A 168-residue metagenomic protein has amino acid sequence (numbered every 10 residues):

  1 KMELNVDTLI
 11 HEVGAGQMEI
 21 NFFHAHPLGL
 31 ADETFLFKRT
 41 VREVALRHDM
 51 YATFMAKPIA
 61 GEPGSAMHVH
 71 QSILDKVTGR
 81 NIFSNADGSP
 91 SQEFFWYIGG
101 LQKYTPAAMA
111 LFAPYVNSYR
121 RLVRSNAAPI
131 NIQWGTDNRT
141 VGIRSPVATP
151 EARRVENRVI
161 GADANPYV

Functional and structural regions predicted by a protein language model:
K1-V168: Glycine-rich, acidic/polar active-site loops that bind/position phosphate-bearing ligands
